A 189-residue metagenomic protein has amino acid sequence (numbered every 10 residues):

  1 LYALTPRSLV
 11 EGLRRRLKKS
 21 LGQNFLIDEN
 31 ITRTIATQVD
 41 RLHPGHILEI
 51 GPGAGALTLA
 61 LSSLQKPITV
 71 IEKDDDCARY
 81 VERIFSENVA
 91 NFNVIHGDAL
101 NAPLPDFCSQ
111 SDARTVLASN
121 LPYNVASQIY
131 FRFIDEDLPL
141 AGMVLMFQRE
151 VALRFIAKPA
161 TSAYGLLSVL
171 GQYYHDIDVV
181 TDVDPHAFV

Functional and structural regions predicted by a protein language model:
L1-V189: Catalytic cores of RNA-modifying enzymes
